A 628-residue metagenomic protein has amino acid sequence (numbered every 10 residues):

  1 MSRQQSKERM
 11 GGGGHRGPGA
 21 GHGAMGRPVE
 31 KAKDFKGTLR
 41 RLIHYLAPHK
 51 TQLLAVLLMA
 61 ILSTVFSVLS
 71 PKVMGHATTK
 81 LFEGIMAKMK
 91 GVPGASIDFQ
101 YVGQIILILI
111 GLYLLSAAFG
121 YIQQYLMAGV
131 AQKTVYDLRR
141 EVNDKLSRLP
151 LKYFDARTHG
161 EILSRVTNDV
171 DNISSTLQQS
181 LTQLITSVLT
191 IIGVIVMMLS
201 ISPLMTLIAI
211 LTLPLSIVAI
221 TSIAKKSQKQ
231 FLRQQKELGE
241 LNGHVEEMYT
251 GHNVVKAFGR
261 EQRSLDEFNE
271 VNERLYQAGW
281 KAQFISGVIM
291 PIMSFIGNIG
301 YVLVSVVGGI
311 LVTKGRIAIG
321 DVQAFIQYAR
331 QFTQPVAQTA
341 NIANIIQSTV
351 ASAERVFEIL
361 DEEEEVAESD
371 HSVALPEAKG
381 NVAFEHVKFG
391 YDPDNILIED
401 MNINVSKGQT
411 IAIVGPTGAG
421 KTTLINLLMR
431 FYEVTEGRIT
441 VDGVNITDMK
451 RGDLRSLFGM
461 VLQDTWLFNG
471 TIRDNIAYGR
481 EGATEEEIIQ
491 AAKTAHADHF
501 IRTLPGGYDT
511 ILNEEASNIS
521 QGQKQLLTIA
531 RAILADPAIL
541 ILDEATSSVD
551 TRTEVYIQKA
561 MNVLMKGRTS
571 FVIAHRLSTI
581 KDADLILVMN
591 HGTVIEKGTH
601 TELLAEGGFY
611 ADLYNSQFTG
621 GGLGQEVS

Functional and structural regions predicted by a protein language model:
R3, L53-F119, S200-L204, T313-I319: Transmembrane helix-loop-helix hairpins at lipid-water interfaces of multipass membrane proteins, especially the type-1
M25-E30, Q132, R140-S164, N168-V170 (+6 more regions): Short intracellular "coupling" helices and adjacent cytoplasmic loop segments at the cytosolic face of multi-pass
R40-I43, T51-H76, L109, Q124-A128 (+4 more regions): Alpha-helical segments in transporter systems
P48, L151-K152, N168-L177, L181 (+7 more regions): An intracellular "coupling" helix at the cytosolic face of ABC transporter transmembrane type-1 domains
Q52-V65, H76, Q179-R233, V304-I317 (+1 more regions): Transmembrane helices of ABC transporter permease
L109-S116, G120, L213-I220, S286-G300 (+2 more regions): Hydrophobic alpha-helical segments in the permease module
E237, R260, F284, Y301 (+1 more regions): Cytosolic ends of transmembrane helices, especially the final helix of ABC transmembrane type-1 domains
D361, E368-S369, L375-S628: ABC-type nucleotide-binding domain
